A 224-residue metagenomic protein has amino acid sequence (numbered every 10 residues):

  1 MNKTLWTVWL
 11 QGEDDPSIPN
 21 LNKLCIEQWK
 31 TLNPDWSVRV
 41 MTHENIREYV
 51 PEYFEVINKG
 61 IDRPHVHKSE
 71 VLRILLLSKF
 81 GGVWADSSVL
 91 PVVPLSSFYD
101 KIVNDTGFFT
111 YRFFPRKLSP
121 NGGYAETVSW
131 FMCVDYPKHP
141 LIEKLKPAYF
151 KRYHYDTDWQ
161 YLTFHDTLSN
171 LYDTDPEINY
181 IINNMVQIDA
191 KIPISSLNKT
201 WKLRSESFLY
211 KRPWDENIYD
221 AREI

Functional and structural regions predicted by a protein language model:
M1-E70, S87-I224: Glycosyltransferase-associated regions of secretory-pathway enzymes, highlighting luminal stem/catalytic domains
E70-G82: Small-residue hinge/turn detector
